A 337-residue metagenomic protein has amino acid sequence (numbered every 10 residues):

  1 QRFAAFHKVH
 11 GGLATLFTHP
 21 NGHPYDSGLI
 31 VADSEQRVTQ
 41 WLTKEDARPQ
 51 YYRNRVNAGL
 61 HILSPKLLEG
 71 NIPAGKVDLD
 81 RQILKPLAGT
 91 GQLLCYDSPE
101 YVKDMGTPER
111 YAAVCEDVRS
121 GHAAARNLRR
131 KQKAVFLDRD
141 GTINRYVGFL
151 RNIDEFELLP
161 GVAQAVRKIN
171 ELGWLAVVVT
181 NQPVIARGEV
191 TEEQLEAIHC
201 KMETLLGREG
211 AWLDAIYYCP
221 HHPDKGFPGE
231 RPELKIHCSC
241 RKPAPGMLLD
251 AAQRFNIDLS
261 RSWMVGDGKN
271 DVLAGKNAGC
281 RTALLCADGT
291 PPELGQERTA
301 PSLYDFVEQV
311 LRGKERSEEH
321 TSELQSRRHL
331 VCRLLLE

Functional and structural regions predicted by a protein language model:
Q1-K8, N21-P24, S34-A124: Catalytic-core segments of class I nucleotidyltransferases/pyrophosphorylases that form NMP-activated intermediates
H10-P20: A short, conserved acidic/glycine-rich loop-to-beta-strand motif that forms the donor nucleotide-sugar/metal
Q132-A176: Active-site neighborhood of HAD-like aspartate-dependent phosphohydrolases
V162, V166-L205, E209-G226, G275: Substrate-recognition element of Asp-dependent hydrolases with the DxDx(T/V) motif
R231-E233, S239-K269: Conserved Lys-Pro-Asp/Glu-containing loop-to-beta segment of HAD-superfamily phosphomonoesterases, centered on
W263-P301: Acidic, Mg2+-coordinating phosphoryl-transfer loop and its flanking beta/alpha structural elements, shared across
S322-E337: Positively charged, low-complexity/disordered segments
